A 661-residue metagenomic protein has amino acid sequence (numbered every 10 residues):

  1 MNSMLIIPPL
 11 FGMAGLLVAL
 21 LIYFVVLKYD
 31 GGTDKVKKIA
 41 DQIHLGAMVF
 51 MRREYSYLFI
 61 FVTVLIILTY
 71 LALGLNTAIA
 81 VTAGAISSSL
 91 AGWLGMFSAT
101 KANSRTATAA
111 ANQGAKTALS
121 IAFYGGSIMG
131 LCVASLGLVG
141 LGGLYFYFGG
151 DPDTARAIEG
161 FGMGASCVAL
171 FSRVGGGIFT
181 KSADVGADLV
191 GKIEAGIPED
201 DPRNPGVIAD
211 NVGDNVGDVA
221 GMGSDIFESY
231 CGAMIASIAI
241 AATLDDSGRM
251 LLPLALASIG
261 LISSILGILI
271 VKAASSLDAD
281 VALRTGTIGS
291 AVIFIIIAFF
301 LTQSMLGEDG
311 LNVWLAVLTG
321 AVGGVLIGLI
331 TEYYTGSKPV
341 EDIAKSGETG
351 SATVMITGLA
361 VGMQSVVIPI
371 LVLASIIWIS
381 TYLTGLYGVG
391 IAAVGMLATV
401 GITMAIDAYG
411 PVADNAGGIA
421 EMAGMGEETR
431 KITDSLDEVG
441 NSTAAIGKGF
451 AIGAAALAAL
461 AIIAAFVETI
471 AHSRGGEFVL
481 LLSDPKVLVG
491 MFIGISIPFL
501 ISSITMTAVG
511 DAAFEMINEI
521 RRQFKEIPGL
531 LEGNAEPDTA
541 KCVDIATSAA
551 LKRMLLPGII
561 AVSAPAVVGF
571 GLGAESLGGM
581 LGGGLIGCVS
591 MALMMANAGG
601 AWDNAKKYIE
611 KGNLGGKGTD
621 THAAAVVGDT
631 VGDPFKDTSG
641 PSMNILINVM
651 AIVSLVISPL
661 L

Functional and structural regions predicted by a protein language model:
M1-L661: Hydrophobic packing and interface segments
